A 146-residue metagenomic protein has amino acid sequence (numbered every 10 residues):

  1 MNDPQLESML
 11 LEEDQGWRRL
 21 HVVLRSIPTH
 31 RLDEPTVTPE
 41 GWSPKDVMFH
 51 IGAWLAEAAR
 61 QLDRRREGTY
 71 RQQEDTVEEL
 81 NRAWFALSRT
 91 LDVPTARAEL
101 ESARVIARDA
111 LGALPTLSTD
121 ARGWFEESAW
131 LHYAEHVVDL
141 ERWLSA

Functional and structural regions predicted by a protein language model:
M1-M9, A56-R104: Short, helix-capping/interhelical loops that line the mouth of catalytic, cofactor-, or ligand-binding pockets
N2-D33: Long, hydrophobic N-terminal alpha-helical segment
E13, W17-L20, L24, L100 (+3 more regions): Hydrophobic alpha-helical core bundles mediating ligand binding, dimerization, or RNAP-core interactions
D14, E34-E79, G112-A146: Short, contiguous alpha-helical
I27-H30, A110, L114: Hydrophobic stripe of amphipathic alpha-helices that form coiled-coil interfaces
